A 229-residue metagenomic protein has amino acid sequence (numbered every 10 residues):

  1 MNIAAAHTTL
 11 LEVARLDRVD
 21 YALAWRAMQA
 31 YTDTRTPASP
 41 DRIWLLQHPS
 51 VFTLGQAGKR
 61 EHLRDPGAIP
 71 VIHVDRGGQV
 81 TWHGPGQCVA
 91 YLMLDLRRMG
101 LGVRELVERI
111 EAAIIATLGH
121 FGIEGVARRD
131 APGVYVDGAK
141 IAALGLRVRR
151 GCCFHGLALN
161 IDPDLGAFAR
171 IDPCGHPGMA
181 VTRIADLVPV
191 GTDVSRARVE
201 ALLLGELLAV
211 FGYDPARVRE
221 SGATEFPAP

Functional and structural regions predicted by a protein language model:
M1-I141, R170, V190-A197, T224-P229: N-terminal lobe of the biotin/lipoate ligase/transferase fold
Q56-L63, L144-I161, L165-G166: Short, conserved beta-strand/beta-arch hydrophobic-aromatic motifs that form part of recognition grooves or interface
E61-R64, A90, G151, D162 (+3 more regions): Residues at secondary-structure transition points
A90-L92, P132, L144-L146, L157-I161 (+1 more regions): A structural signal for short, well-ordered beta-strand segments
F154, G166-P229: C-terminal accessory segment of soluble enzyme catalytic cores
